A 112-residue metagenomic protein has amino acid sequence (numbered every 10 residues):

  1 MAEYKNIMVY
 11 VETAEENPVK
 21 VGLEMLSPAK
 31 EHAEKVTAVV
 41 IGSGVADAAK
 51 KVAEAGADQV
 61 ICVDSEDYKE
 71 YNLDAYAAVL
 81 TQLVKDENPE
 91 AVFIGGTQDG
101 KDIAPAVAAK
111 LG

Functional and structural regions predicted by a protein language model:
M1-L111: N-terminal glycine-rich FAD/FM-binding segment characteristic of electron-transfer flavoproteins
